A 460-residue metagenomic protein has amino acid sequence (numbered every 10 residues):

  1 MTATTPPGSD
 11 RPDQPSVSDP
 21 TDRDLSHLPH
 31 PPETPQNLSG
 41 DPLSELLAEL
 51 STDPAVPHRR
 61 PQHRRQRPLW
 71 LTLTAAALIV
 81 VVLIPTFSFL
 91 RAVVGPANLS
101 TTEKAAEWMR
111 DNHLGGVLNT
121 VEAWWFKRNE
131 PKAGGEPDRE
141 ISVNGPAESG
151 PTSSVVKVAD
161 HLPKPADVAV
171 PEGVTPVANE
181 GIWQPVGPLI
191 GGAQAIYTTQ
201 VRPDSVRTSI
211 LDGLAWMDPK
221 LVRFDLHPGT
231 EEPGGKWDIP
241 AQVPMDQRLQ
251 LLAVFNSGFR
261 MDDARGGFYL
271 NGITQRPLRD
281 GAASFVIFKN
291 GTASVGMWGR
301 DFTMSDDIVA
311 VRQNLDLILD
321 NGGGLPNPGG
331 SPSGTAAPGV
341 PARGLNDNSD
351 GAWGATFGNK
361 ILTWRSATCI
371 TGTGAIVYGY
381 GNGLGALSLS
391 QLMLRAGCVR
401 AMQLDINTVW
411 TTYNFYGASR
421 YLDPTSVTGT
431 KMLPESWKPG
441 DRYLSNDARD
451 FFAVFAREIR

Functional and structural regions predicted by a protein language model:
M1-P68: Terminal targeting segments of Actinobacterial cell-envelope proteins
R65, L69-L73, A97, T101-K104: Hydrophobic, aromatic-rich alpha-helical transmembrane segments and their membrane-interface anchor motifs
L71-S88: Hydrophobic membrane-insertion alpha-helices, especially the h-region of bacterial N-terminal signal peptides
F87-N98, T102-E103, E107-P277: Zymogen propeptides
L211-W216, R223, L252, S284 (+3 more regions): Ordered hydrophobic segments in well-structured contexts
L221, L226-P233, I239-N382, A386-R395: Aspartyl protease catalytic domain
L319-G324, P328-S331, W353-R460: Extended C-terminal subregions enriched in glycine
